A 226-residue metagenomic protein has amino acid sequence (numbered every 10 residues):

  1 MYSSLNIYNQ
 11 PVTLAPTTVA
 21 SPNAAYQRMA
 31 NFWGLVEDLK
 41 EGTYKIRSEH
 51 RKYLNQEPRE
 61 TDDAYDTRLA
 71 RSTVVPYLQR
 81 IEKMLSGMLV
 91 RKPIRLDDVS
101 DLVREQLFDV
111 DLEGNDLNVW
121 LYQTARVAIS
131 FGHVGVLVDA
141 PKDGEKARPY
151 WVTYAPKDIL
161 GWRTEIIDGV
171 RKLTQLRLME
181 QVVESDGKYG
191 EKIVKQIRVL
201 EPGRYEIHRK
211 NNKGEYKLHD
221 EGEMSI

Functional and structural regions predicted by a protein language model:
M1-T153, I167: Extended, helix-rich architectural segments
D139-I226: Structured, contiguous alpha/beta core segments that scaffold functional sites
